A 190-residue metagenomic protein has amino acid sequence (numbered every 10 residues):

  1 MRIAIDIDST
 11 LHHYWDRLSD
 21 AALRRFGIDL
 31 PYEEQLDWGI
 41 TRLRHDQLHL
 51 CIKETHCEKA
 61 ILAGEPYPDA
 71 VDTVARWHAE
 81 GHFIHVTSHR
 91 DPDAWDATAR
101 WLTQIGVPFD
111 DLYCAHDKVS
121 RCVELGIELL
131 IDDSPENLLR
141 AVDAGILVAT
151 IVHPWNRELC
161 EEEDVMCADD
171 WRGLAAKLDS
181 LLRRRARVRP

Functional and structural regions predicted by a protein language model:
M1-L50: Active-site neighborhood of HAD-like aspartate-dependent phosphohydrolases
C51-K59: Short glycine/proline- and acidic residue-enriched helix-loop micro-motifs that form flexible lids or anion-recognition
E58-V86, D91-A97: Short, acidic loop-to-helix structural element flanking the phosphoryl-transfer center in phosphate-processing enzymes
F83-I84, F109, V148: Hydrophobic anchor at the start of a short beta-strand that flanks the dinucleotide cofactor-binding loop
H89-A144: Substrate-recognition "cap/lid" segment bordering the active-site pocket of phosphatases
V119, P135-P190: Asp-based, Mg2+/Mn2+-dependent phosphohydrolase catalytic module
